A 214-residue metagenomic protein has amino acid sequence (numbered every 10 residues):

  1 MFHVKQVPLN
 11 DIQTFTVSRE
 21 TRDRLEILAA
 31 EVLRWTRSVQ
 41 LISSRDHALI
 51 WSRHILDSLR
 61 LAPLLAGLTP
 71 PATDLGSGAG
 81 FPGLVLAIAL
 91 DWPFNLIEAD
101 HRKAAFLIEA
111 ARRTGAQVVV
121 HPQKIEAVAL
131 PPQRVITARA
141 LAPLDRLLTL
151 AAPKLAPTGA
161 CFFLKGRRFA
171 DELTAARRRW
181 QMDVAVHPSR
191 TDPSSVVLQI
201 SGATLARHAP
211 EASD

Functional and structural regions predicted by a protein language model:
M1-T73, R102-A116: Class I SAM-dependent transferase core
V32, L86, L164-K165: Residue-level signal for inorganic ion chemistry
A48, I125-E126, A185-S189: Short, solvent-exposed loop/turn elements at beta->coil junctions and helix N-caps that rim active or binding pockets
L59-A138, L148-T149: Conserved SAM/SAH cofactor-binding pocket of Class I
A99, L141, L164-R168: Short strand-turn motif at the edge of the Rossmann-like AdoMet-binding core
L144-D145, A170: Short, well-ordered alpha-helical microsegments
L155-A160: Short glycine-dipeptide loop
R168-D214: Active-site capping/gating segments
